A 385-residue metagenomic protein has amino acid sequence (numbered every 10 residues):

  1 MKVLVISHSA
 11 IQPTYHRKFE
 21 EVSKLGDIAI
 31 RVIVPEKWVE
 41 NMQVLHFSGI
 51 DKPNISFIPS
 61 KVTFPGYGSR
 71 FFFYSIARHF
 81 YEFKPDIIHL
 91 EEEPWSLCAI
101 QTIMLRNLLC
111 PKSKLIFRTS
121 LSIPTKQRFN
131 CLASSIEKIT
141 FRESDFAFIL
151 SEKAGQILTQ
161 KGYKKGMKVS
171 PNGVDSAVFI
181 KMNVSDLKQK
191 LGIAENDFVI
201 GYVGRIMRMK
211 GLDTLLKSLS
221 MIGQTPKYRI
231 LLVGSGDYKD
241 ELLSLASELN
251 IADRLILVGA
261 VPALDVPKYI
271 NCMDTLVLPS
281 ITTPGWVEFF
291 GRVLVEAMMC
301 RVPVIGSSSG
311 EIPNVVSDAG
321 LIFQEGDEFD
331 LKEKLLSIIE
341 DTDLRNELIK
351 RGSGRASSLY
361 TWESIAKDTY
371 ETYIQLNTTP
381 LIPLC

Functional and structural regions predicted by a protein language model:
L4, A194-K210, L216-L219, L231: Conserved donor-binding/catalytic core segment of Leloir-type glycosyltransferases
H8-I11, E93-L97, L105-C131, E143-F146: A short, histidine- and acid-enriched strand-loop-helix "catalytic/donor-clamping" loop that lines the nucleotide-sugar
I33-V34, E137-V184, L257-V258, R292: Donor nucleotide-sugar binding/catalytic pocket of nucleotide-sugar-dependent glycosyltransferases
I180-I193, V199, L344: A short helix/loop element that forms part of the nucleotide-sugar donor recognition site in Leloir-type
D240-L264: Nucleotide-activated donor-binding/catalytic signature segment of Leloir-type glycosyltransferases, i.e., the conserved
R254, N271-V287, V302-P303: Acidic donor-binding loop of glycosyltransferase active sites
E296-G306: Short hydrophobic beta-strand element within catalytic cores of glycosyltransferases and related nucleotide-activated
L321-E328, S337-D343: Conserved acidic donor-binding segment of nucleotide-sugar-dependent glycosyltransferases
